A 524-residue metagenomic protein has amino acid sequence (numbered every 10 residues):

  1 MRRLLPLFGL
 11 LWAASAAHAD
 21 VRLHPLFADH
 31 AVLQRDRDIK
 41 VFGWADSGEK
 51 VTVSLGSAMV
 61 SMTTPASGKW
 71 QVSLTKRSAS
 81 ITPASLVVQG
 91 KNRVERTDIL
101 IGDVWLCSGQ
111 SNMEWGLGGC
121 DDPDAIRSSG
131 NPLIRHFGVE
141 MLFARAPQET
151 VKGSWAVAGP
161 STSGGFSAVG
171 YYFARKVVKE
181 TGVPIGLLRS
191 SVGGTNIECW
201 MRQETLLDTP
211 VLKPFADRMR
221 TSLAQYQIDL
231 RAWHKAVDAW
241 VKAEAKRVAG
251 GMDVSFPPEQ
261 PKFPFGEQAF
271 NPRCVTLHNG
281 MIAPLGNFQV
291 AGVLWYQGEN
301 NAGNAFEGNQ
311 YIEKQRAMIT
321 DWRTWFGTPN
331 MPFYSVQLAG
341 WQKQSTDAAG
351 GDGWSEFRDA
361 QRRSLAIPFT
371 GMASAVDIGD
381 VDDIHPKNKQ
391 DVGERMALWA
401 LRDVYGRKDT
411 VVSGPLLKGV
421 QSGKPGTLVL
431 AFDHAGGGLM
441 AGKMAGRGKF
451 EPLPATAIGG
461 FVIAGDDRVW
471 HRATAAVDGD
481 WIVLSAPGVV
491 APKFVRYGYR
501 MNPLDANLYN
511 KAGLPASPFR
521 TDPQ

Functional and structural regions predicted by a protein language model:
M1-L4: Positively charged n-region of N-terminal signal peptides that target proteins for export
P6-F8: Sec-dependent N-terminal signal peptides
A13-A14: N-terminal signal peptide c-region/cleavage motif recognized by signal peptidases
A19-Q524: Cell-envelope and extracellular/periplasmic
